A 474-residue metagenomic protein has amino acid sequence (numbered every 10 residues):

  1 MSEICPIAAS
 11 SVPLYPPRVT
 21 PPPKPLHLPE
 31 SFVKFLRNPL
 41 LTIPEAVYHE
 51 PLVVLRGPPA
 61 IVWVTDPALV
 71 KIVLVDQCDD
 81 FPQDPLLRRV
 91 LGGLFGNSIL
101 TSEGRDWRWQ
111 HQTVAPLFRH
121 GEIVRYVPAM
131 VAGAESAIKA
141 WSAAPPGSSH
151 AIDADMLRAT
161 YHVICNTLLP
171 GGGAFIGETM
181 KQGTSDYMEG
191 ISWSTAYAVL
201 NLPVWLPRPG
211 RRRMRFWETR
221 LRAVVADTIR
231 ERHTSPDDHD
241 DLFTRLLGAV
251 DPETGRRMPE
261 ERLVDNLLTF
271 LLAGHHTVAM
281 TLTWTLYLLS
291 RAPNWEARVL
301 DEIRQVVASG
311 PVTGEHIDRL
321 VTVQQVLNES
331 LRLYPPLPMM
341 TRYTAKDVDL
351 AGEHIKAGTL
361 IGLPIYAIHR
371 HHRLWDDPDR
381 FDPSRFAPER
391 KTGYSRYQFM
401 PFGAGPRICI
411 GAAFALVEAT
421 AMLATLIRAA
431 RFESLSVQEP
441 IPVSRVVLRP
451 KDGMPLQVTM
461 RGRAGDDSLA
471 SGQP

Functional and structural regions predicted by a protein language model:
S2-R105, W109, P128-S136, F175 (+6 more regions): N-terminal membrane-proximal hinge/A-helix region immediately C-terminal to the signal-anchor transmembrane segment
S2-V12, L41, A134, I138 (+4 more regions): Cytochrome P450 proximal C-terminal region
P6-T20, P82-R88, E122-M280, R298: Cytochrome P450 heme-thiolate monooxygenase catalytic core
Y15-P25, V127, V131, Q182-Y187 (+8 more regions): Cytochrome P450 I-helix active-site segment
P29-V53, A223, D227, G310-A351: Conserved cytochrome P450 K-helix E-x-x-R motif and the immediately C-terminal K′/meander segment
T277-E296, L300-E302, A413-R428: Cytochrome P450 catalytic-core helices
L363-K391: Conserved cytochrome P450 K-helix/beta-meander segment immediately N-terminal to the heme-binding cysteine loop
